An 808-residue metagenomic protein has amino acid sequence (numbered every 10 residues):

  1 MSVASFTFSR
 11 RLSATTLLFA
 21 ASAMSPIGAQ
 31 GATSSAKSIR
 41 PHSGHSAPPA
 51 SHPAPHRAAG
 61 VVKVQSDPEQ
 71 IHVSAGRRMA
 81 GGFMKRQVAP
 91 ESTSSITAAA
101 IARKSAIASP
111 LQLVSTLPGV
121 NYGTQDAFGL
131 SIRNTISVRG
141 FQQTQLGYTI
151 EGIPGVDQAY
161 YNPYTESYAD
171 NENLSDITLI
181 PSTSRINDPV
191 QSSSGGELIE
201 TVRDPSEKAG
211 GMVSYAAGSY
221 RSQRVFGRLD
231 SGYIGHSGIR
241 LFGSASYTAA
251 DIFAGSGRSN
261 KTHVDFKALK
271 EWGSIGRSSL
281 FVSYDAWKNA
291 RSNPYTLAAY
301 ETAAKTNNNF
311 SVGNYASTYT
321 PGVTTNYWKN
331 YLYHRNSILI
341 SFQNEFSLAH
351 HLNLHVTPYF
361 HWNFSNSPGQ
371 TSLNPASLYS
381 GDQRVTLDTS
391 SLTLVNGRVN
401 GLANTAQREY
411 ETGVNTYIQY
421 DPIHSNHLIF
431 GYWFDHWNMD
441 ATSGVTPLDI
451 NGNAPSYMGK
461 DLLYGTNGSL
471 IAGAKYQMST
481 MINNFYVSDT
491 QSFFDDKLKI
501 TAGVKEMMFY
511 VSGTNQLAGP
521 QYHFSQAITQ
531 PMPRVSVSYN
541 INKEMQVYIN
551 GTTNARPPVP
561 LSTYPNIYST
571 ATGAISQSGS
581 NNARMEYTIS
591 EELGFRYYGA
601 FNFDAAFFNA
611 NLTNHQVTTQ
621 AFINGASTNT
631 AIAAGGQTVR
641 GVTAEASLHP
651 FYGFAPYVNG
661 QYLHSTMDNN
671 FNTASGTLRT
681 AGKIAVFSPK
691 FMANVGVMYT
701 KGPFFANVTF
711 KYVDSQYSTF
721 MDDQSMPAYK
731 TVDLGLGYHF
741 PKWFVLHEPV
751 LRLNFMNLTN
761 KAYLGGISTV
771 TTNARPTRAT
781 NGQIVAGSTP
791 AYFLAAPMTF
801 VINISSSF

Functional and structural regions predicted by a protein language model:
F6, S283, I549, L593 (+3 more regions): Conserved C-terminal beta-signal and adjacent last beta-strands/turns of outer-membrane beta-barrel proteins
A47, A58, Y168-S214: A beta-strand signature from Gram-negative outer-membrane beta-barrel systems, especially the internal plug domain
Q87-S95, A102-S109, G123-E172, P181-E197: Flexible, glycine/serine/threonine-rich loop segments and coil->beta-strand junctions that form periplasmic-facing
G210-M212, A216-T296, A303, L332-A349 (+2 more regions): Transmembrane beta-barrel wall of Gram-negative outer-membrane proteins
L269-E271, R277-Q343, W362, N366-Q407 (+2 more regions): Acidic/polar loop-and-plug regions of large Gram-negative outer-membrane beta-barrel proteins
E345-S347, N353-Y359, S365-N366, T371 (+3 more regions): Membrane-embedded beta-barrel scaffold of Gram-negative outer-membrane proteins
I423-S425, F493-D495, N602-T613, A621 (+2 more regions): Gram-negative outer-membrane beta-barrel transporters
M508-G513, S525, S538-E591, N602 (+5 more regions): Surface-exposed extracellular loop regions of Gram-negative outer-membrane beta-barrel proteins, predominantly
